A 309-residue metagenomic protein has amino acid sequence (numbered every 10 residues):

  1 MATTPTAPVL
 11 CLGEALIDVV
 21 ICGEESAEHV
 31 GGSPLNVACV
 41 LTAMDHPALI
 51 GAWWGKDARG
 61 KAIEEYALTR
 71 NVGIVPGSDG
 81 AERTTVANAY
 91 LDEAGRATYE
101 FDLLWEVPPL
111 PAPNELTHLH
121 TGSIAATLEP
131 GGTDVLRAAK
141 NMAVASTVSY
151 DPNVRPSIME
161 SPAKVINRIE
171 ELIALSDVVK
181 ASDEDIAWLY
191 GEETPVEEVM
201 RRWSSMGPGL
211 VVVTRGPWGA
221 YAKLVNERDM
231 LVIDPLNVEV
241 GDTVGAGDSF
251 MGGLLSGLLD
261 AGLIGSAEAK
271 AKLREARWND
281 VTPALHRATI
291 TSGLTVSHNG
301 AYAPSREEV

Functional and structural regions predicted by a protein language model:
M1-A7, N141, E193-V309: Conserved phosphate-binding/catalytic region of the ribokinase-like
M1-V72: Glycine-rich phosphate/adenosyl-contacting loop at the front of the ribokinase-like
C11, P76, S149-Y150, K180-A181 (+1 more regions): General beta-strand structural signal in soluble alpha/beta enzymes
A15, S33, I124, P152 (+1 more regions): Active-site metal-binding loops of divalent metal-dependent hydrolases
V19, H46-L128, V148: Conserved N-terminal subdomain of the carbohydrate kinase-like
L41, S182, G247: Short, conserved phosphate/pyrophosphate- and ester-handling motifs at nucleotide-, phospho-/glycolipid
H118-R201, P208, W218-G219: Conserved beta-alpha-beta core of the PfkB/ribokinase-like small-molecule kinase fold
